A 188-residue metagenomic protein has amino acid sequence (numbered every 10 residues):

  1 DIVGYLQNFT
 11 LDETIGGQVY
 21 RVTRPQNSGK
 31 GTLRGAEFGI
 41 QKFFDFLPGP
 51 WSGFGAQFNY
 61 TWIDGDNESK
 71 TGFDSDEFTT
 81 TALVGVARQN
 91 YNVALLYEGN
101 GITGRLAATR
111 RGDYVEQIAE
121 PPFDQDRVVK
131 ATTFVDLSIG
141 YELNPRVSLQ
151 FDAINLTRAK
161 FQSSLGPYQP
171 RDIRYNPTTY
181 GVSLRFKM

Functional and structural regions predicted by a protein language model:
D1-V3, F54, R110-A119, G140-M188: C-terminal beta-signal and adjacent terminal beta-strands/loops of Gram-negative outer-membrane beta-barrel proteins
G4-T10: A surface-exposed, glycine/aromatic-enriched loop/edge motif typical of exported proteins
N8, E68, A159-Q162: Active-site-proximal flexible loops/turns
I15-I118, T157: Gram-negative outer-membrane beta-barrel transporters
T23, F134, T179: Short coil/loop residues immediately preceding or within conserved phosphate-binding loops of NTP-utilizing enzyme
S28-G29, T79-L83, F123-V129, P170-R171: Short, contiguous acidic/charged loop-to-helix segments that flank catalytic cores in large enzymes
R88, K130-T132: Short solvent-exposed loop/turn micro-motifs enriched in small/polar/acidic residues
T133-D136, Q150: Outer membrane beta-barrel transmembrane domains
